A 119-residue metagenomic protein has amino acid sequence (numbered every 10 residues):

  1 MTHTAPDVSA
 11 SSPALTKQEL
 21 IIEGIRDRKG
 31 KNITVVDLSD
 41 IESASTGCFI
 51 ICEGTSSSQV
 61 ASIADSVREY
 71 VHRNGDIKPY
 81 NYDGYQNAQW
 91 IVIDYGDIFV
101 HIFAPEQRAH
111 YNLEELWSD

Functional and structural regions predicted by a protein language model:
M1-I41, S57-S62, G75-I77, D83-Y85 (+2 more regions): Long, contiguous binding/interaction regions
S45-F49: Short, solvent-exposed beta-strand edge segments and adjacent coil->beta transition regions
I51-E53: Short hydrophobic/aromatic beta-strand micro-patches that form the beta-sheet surface supporting nucleotide- or nucleic
D65: Catalytic nucleophile-His microenvironment captured as a short glycine-rich beta-strand/loop that brackets
R68-R73: A common structural junction motif
